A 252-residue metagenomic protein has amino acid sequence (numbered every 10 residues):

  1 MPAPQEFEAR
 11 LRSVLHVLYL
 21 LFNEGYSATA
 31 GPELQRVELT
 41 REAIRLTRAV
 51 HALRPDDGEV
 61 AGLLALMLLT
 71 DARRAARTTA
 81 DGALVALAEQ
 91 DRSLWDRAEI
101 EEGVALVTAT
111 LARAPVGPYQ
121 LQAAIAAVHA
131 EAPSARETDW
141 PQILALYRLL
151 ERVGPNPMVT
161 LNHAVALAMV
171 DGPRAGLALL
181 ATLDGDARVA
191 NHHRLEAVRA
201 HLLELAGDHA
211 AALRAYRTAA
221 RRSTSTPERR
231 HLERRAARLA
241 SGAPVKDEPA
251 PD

Functional and structural regions predicted by a protein language model:
M1-R148: Amphipathic helix-loop-helix modules that constitute alpha-helical solenoid scaffolds
A52-L53, A112-R113, L149-V153, L183-V189 (+1 more regions): Solenoid-like repeat scaffolds
L68, A127-E131, L167, L203 (+1 more regions): Residue at a conserved register position within TPR or TPR-like alpha-solenoid repeats
D71, S134-E137, V170, A206 (+1 more regions): Structural motif corresponding to the intra-repeat A-B loop/turn of tetratricopeptide repeats
G154-V159, A190-E196: Generic helix N-cap/helix-start motif at coil->alpha-helix transitions
